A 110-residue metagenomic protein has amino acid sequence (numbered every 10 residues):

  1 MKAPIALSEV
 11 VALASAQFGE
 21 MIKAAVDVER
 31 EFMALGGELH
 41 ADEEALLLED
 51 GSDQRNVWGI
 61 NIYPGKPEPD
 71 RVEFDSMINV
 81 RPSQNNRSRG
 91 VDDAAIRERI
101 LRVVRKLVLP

Functional and structural regions predicted by a protein language model:
A3-G19, D53-R55, D70, K106-P110: Intrinsically disordered, low-complexity acidic regions enriched in Pro/Ser/Thr
I5-L46: Negatively charged, low-complexity tracts enriched in Asp/Glu with abundant Ser/Thr
A6-A14, P82-D93: Short histidine-centered catalytic/ligand-binding loop motif
E20, S52-Q54, K66, D92 (+1 more regions): Generic, well-ordered alpha-helical segments
E38-P69: Amphipathic, interaction-prone secondary-structure segments
P64, E68-G90: Intrinsically disordered, low-complexity regulatory segments enriched in Ser/Thr/Pro and charged residues
R89-P110: Well-ordered alpha/beta subsegment
